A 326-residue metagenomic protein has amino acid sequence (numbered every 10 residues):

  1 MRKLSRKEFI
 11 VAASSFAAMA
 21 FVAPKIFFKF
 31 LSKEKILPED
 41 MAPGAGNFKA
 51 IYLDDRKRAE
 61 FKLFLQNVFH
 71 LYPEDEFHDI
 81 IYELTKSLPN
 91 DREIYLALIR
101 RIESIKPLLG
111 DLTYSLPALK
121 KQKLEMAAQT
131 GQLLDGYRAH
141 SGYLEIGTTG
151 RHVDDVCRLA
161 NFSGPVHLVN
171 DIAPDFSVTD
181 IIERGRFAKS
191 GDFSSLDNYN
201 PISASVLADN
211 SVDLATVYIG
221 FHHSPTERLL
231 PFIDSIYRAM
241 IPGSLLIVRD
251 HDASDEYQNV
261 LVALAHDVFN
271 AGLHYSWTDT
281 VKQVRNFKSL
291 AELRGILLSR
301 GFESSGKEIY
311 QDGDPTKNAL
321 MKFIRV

Functional and structural regions predicted by a protein language model:
M1-S5: N-terminal secretory signal peptides
E8-K29: N-terminal export signals
N67, L71-H140: Class I SAM-dependent methyltransferase Rossmann-like catalytic core, especially the SAM/SAH-binding loop
G142-S203: Class I SAM-dependent methyltransferase SAM/SAH-binding core
I202-A215: A short acidic, Gly/Pro-enriched loop at the edge of an enzyme's catalytic core that lines a small-molecule cofactor
V212-E227: A short SAM/SAH-binding and catalytic strip from SAM-dependent methyltransferases
L230-P242: A short glycine-rich, Lys/Arg-flanked "PGG" loop and its adjoining helix->strand segment in the class I
R249-R300, S305-Q311: C-terminal alpha-helical "lid/dimerization" subdomain adjacent to the S-adenosyl-L-methionine
